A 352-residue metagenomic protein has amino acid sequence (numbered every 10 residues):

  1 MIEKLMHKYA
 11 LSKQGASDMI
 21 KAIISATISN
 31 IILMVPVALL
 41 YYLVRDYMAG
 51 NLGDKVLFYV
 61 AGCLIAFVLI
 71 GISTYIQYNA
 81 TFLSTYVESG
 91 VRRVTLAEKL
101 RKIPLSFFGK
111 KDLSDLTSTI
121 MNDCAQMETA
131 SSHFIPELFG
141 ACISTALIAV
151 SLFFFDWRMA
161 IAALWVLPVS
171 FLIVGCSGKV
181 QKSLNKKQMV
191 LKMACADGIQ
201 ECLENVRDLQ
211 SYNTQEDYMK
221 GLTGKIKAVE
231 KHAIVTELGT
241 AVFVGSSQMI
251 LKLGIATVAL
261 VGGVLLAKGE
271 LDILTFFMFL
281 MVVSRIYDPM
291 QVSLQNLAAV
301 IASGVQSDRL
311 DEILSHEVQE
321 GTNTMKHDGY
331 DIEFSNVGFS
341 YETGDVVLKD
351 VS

Functional and structural regions predicted by a protein language model:
M1-L33, L52-Y59, Q77, T81 (+7 more regions): Membrane-integrated ABC transporters
A10-D18, L105-S106, N122-S131, I135 (+7 more regions): An intracellular "coupling" helix at the cytosolic face of ABC transporter transmembrane type-1 domains
M19-S73, F153-R158, E270-I273: Transmembrane helix-loop-helix hairpins at lipid-water interfaces of multipass membrane proteins, especially the type-1
I24, I28-P36, Y41, M121-V166 (+2 more regions): Hydrophobic alpha-helical transmembrane segments of ABC transporter permease domains
Y59-T74, L167-F171, T240-G254, I273-Q295: Hydrophobic alpha-helical segments in the permease module
T214, L238, R285-I313: Cytosolic ends of transmembrane helices, especially the final helix of ABC transmembrane type-1 domains
L314-S352: Primarily ABC-family ATPase nucleotide-binding module
